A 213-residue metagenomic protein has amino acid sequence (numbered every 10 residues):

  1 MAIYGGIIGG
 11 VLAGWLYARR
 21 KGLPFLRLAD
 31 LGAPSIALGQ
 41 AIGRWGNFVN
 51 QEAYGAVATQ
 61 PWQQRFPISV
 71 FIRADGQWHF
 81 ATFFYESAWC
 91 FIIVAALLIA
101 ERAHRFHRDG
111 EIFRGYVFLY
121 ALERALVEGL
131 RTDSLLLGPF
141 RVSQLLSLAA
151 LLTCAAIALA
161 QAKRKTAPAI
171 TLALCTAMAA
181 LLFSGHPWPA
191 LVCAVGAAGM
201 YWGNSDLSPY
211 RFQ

Functional and structural regions predicted by a protein language model:
M1-Q213: A feature for loop-to-transmembrane-helix boundaries and adjacent hydrophobic helices in multi-pass integral membrane
